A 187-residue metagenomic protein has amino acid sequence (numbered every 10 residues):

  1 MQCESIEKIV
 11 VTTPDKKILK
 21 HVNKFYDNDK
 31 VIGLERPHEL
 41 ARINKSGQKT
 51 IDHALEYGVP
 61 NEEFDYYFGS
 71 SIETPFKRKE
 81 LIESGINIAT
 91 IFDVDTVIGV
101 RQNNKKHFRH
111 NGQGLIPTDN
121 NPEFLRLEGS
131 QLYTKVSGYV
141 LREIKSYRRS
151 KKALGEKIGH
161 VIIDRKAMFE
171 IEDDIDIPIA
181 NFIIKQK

Functional and structural regions predicted by a protein language model:
M1-I6: Short, acidic, metal-binding catalytic loop of nucleotide-sugar glycosyltransferases
I9-T13, G99-V100: Short internal beta-strands
V10, K16-Y66, E80, S84: Short phosphate-binding loop-to-helix
V11, G69, F169: Conserved SAM-binding loop
T12-T13, L141, I171: Short beta-strand scaffold positions
L19, S146-R148, I177: A generic structural signal for short hydrophobic patches within well-formed alpha-helices
I43, K49, H53, E62 (+2 more regions): Conserved core of the sugar-phosphate nucleotidyltransferase
K166-K187: Hydrophobic helical membrane-anchoring modules
